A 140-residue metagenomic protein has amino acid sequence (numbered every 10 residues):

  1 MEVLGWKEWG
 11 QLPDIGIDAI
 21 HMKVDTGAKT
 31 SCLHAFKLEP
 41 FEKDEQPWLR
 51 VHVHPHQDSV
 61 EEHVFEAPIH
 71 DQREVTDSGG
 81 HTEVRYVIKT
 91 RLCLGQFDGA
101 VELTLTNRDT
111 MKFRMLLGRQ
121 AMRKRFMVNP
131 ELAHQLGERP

Functional and structural regions predicted by a protein language model:
M1-P140: Pepsin/retropepsin-fold aspartyl endopeptidases
